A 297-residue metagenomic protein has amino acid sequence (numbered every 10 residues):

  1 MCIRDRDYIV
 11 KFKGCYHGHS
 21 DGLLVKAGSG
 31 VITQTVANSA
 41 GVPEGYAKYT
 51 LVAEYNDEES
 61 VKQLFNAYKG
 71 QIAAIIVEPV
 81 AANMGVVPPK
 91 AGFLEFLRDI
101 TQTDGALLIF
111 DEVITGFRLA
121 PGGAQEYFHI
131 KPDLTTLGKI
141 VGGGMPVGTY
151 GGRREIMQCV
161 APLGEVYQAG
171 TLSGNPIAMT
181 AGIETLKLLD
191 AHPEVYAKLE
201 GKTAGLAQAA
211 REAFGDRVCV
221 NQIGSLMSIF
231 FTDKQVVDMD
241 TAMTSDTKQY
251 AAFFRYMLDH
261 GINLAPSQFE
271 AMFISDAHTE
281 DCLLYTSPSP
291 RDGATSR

Functional and structural regions predicted by a protein language model:
M1-I3, Y285-P290: Conserved small/polar residues in nucleotide/adenosyl-binding loops
R4-A73, A207: PLP-dependent aspartate aminotransferase-fold enzymes
Q71, V87-L119: Catalytic PLP-binding core of fold-type I/II PLP enzymes
H129-C159, G174-A181: Active-site PLP attachment segment
L172, F230-Q235, Y256, H260-S287: Conserved PLP-binding active-site segment of the aspartate aminotransferase-like
I177-A197, D233-V237, A277-E280: Amphipathic alpha-helix from the class-I
T185-Q208, D240-T247: Structural signature of PLP-dependent enzymes
T203-A204, D216-F253: Conserved PLP-binding catalytic core of the aspartate aminotransferase-like
